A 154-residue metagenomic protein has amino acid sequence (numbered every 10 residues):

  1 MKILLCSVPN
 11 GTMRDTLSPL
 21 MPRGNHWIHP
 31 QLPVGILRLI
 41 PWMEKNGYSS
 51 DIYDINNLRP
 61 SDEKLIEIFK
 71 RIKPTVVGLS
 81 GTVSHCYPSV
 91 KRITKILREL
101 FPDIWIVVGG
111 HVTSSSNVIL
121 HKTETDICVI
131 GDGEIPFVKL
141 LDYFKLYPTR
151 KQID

Functional and structural regions predicted by a protein language model:
K2-I28: Short glycine-rich His-centered loop
V8-P9, L32-P33, P74: Proline-rich low-complexity regions
L20-M43: Short catalytic helix/loop segments, enriched in acidic residues and glycine and frequently bearing histidine
G35, L39-W42, S49-D154: Glycine-rich beta-alpha loop elements in corrinoid/cobalamin-binding modules across cobalamin-dependent enzymes
